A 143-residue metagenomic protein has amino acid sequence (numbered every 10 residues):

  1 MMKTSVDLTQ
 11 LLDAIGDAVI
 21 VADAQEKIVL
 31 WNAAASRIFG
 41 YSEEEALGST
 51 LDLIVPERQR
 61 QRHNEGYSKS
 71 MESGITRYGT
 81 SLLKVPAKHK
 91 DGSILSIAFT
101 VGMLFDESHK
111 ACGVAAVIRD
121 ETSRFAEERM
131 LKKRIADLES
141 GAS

Functional and structural regions predicted by a protein language model:
M2-S36, G79, S140-S143: Sensory modules in modular signal-transduction proteins
K3, D7-L8, E57-D91: Terminal output helix/cap of sensory domains in signal transduction proteins
V6, F125-A142: Sensory-domain boundary/capping and coupling elements
A35-A46, E107-S108: PAS/PAS-like sensory domain cap-loop motif
E45-Q61: PAS-family sensory/regulatory domains
H89-D91, T100-D106, V117: PAS-family sensory domains and close relatives that share small-molecule sensor folds
F105-S108, T122-A126: Charged alpha-helical signal-transmission linkers that cap and connect PAS-family sensory domains
K110-D120: PAS-family sensory domains
